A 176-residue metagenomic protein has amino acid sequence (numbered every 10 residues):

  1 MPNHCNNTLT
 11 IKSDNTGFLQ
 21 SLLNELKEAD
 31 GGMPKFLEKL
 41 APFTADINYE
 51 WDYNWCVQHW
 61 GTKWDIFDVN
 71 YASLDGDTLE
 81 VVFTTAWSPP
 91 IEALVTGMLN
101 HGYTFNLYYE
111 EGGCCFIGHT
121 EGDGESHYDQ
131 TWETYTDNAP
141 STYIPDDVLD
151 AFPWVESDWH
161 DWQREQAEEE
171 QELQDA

Functional and structural regions predicted by a protein language model:
M1-A176: Long, contiguous binding/interaction regions
